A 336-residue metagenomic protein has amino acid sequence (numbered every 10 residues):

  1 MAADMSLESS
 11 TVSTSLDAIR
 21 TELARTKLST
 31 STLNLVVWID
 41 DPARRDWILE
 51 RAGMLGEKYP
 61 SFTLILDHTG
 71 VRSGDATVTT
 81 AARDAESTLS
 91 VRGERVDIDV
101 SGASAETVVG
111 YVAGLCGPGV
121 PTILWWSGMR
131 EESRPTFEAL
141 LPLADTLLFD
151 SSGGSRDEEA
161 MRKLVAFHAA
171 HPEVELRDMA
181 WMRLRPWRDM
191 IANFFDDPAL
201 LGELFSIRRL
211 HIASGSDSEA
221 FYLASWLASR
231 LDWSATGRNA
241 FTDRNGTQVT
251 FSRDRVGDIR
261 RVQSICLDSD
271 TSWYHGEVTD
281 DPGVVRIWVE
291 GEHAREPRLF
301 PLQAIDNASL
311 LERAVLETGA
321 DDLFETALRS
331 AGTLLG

Functional and structural regions predicted by a protein language model:
M1-W125, R130-E132: An N-terminal, globular interaction/scaffold subdomain
D4, A81-A82, R92-E106, G110-G117 (+6 more regions): Peripheral peptide segments
M54-L66, C116-T122, P142-L148, A169-E173 (+1 more regions): Structural alpha-beta junctions
F62-R72, W125-G128, S151-G154, D178 (+1 more regions): A generic structural motif
V78-T88, L141-G154, A166-E175, R253-R261 (+1 more regions): Acidic, Ser/Thr-rich peripheral helices and adjacent loops at domain boundaries
D97-I98, G102-L201: Conserved, well-structured core segments that form the ligand-binding/active-site neighborhood of functional domains
A180-N239: ATP/pyrophosphate-binding catalytic subdomain of soluble kinases
S218, L231-R238, R244-G246, D254-G336: Long, compositionally biased intrinsically disordered terminal regions
